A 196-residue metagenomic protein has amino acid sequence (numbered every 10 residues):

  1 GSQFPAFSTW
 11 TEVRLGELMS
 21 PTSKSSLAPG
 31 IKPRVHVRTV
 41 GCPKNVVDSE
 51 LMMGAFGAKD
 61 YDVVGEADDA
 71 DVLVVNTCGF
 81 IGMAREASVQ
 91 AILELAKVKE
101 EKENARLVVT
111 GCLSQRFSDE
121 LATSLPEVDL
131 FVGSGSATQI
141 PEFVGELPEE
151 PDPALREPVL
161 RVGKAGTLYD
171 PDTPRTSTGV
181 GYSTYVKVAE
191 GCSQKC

Functional and structural regions predicted by a protein language model:
F4-K195: Proteins enriched for Cys/Gly/acidic motifs involved in redox and nucleic-acid/cofactor modification
